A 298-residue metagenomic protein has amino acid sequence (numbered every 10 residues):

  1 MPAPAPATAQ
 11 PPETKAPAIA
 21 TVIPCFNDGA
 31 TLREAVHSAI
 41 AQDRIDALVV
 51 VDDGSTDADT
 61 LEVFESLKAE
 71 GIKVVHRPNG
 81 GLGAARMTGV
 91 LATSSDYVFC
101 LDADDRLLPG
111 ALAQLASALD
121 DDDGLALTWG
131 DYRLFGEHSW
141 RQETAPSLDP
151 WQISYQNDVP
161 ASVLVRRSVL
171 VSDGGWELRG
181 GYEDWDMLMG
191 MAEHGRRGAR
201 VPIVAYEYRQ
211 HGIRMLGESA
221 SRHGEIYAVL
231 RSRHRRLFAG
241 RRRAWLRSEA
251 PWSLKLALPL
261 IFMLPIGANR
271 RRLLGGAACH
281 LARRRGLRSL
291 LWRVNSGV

Functional and structural regions predicted by a protein language model:
H37-D46: Short, acidic, metal-binding catalytic loop of nucleotide-sugar glycosyltransferases
D52-E62, D102: A conserved acidic beta->alpha catalytic loop
A58, D105-A118: Acidic donor-binding/catalytic loop of UDP-sugar-dependent glycosyltransferases, especially processive GT2
R77-T93: Glycine-rich, basic loop-to-helix element that forms the pyrophosphate-binding segment of sugar-nucleotide handling
V98: Short aromatic/hydrophobic "clamp" motif used to bind/position activated sugar donors
L112-R141: Conserved donor NDP-sugar-binding/catalytic core segment of glycosyltransferases
G180-M189: Acidic donor-binding loop at a coil-to-helix junction in glycosyltransferase catalytic cores that engages
V204, Y208-H211, G217-W245: Catalytic core of nucleotide-sugar-dependent glycosyltransferases
